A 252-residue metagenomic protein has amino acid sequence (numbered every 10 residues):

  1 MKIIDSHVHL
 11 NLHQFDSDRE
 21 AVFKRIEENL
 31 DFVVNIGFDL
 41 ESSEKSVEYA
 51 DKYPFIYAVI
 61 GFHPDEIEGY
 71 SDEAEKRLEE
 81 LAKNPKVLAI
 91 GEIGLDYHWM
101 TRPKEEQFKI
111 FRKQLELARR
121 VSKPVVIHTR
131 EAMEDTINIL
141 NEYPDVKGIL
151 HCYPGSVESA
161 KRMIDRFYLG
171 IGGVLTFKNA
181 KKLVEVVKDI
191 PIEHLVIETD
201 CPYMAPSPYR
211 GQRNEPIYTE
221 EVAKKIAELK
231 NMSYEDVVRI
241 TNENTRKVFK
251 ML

Functional and structural regions predicted by a protein language model:
M1-L252: Mid-domain alpha/beta scaffold segments of enzyme catalytic cores
